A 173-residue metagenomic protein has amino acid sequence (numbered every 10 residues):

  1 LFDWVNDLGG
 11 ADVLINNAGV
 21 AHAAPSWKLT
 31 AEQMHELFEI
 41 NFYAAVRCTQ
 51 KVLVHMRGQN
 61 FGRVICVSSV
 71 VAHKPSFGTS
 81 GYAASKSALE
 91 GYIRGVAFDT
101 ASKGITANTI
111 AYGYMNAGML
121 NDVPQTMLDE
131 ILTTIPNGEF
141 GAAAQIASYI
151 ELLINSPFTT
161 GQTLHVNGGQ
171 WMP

Functional and structural regions predicted by a protein language model:
P25-S26, T30-F38, L120, I131: Substrate-binding pocket helix/loop in short-chain dehydrogenase/reductase
S26-W27, K74-S80, S102-K103, G138: Active-site loop immediately N-terminal to the catalytic Tyr-X3-Lys motif of short-chain dehydrogenase/reductase
T49, S85: Active-site helix of classical SDR
V54, F98-D99: Alpha-helical segment proximal to the catalytic Tyr-Lys
S69: Residue(s) in the substrate-gating loop at a strand-loop-helix junction that position the organic substrate next
A101, T106, T160-Q162: Short, small/polar-rich loop/turn modules that mediate ligand/substrate recognition or access, typified
E139-V166, W171: C-terminal substrate-recognition "lid" of short-chain dehydrogenase/reductases
